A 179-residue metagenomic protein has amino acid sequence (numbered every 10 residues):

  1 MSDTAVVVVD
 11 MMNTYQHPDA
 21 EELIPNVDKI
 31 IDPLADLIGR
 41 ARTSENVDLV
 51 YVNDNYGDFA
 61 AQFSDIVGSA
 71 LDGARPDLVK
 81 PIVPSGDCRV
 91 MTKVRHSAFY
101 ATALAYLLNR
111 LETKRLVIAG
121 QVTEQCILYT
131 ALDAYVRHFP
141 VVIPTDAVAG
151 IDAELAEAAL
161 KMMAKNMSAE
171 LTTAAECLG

Functional and structural regions predicted by a protein language model:
M1-A5, D36-N46, V67-G179: Active-site-adjacent betaalpha module
A5-M11: N-terminal nucleotide-binding beta1-loop-alpha1 segment
V6, H17, I30: N-terminal beta-strand-loop-alpha-helix module at the start of alpha/beta ligand-binding or catalytic domains
M12-P18: Short acidic, Gly/Ser-rich segments with clustered Asp/Glu that frequently serve as metal-coordination loops in enzyme
N13, G57, A149: Short, glycine/acidic-enriched loop or turn micro-motifs at the edges of active sites
A20-A41, E45-Y51: A short alpha/beta connector and helix-capping loop motif
V47-D54, F59, P144: Short beta-strand segments at enzyme active-site cores
A60-D65: Metal-dependent catalytic neighborhoods of phosphoester/phosphodiester hydrolases
